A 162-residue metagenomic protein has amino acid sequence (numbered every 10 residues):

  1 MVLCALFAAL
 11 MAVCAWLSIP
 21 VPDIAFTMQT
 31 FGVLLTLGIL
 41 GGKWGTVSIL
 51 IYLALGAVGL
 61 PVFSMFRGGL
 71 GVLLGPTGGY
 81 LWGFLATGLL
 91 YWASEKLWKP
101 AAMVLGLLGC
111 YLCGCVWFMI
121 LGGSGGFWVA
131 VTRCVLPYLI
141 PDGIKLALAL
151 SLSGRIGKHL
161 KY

Functional and structural regions predicted by a protein language model:
M1-T46: Hydrophobic transmembrane alpha-helices
V2, L6-A8, V13, L70-L112: Short helix-perturbing small/polar motifs within transmembrane alpha-helices
L3-F7, T30-V33, G45, P76 (+4 more regions): Residue-level signature of transmembrane alpha-helical entry/exit and packing/kink sites in multi-pass membrane
M11, A15, L37, G56 (+4 more regions): Structural signal for membrane-spanning alpha-helices in multi-pass inner-membrane proteins, emphasizing helix cores
A15-A25, L53-T87: Interfacial aromatic-anchored transmembrane helix boundaries in multi-pass membrane proteins
I39-K43, L89-E95, R155-L160: Structural signal for the C-terminal ends of transmembrane alpha-helices and the immediately following loop
V47-V58, A101-G106: Central hydrophobic cores of alpha-helical transmembrane segments in multi-pass integral membrane proteins
F66, K96-Y162: Membrane-embedded alpha-helical hairpins and interfacial helices in multi-pass inner-membrane proteins
